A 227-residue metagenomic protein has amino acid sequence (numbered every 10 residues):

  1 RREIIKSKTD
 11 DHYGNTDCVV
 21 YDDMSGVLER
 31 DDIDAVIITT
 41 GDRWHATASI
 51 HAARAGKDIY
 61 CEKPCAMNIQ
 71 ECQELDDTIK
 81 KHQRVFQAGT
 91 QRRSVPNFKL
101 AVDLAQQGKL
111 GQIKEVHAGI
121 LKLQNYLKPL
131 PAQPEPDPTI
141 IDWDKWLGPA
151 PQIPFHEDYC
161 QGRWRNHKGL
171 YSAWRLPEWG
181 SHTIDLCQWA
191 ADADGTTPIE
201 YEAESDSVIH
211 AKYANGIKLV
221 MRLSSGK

Functional and structural regions predicted by a protein language model:
R1-C61, M67-V85: N-terminal glycine-/serine-/threonine-rich beta1-alpha1-beta2 phosphate-ribose binding loop of Rossmann-like
S7, G26, H51, E74-D77 (+3 more regions): Residue-level signal for well-ordered alpha-helical scaffold segments within enzymatic catalytic domains
T9, C72, T78, F98 (+1 more regions): Active-site-proximal cap/loop segments of hydrolase catalytic domains
G14-T16, D32, K109-Q112, T197: Short loop/turn motifs at secondary-structure junctions
I38, P64, T90, L176: Glycine- and other small-residue-rich loops at beta-strand/loop junctions that grip anionic moieties
D58, C65-I140, K145: A contiguous active-site-proximal alpha/beta segment in oxidoreductase catalytic domains
K99-L100, Q112, H117-K227: Contiguous beta-strand/loop segments that form the cofactor/metal-binding neighborhood of enzyme cores
